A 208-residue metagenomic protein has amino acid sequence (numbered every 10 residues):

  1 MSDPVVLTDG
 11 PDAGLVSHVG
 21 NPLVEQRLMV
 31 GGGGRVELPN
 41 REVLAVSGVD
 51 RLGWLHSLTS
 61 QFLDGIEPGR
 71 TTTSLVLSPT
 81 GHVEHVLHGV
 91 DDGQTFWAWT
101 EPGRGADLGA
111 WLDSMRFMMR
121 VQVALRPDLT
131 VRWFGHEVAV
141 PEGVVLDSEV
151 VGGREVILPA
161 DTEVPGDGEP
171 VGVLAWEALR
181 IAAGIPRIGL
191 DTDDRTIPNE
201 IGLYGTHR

Functional and structural regions predicted by a protein language model:
M1-R208: Basic, glycine/lysine-rich polyanion-binding surfaces/domains
